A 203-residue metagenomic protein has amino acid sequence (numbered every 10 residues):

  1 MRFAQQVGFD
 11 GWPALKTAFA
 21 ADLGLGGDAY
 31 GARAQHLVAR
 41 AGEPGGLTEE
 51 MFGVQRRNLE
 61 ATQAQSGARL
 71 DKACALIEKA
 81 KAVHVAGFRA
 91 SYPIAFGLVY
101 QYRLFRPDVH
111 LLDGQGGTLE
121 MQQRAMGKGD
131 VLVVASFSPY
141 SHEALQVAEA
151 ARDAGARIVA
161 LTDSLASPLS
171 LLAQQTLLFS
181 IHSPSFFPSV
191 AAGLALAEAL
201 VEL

Functional and structural regions predicted by a protein language model:
M1-R69: HTH-adjacent hinge/linker in prokaryotic transcriptional regulators
G67-E78: Short, acidic loop-to-helix structural element flanking the phosphoryl-transfer center in phosphate-processing enzymes
E78-A195, A199-E202: Glycine-rich phosphate-binding loops that contact phosphosugars or nucleotide phosphates
